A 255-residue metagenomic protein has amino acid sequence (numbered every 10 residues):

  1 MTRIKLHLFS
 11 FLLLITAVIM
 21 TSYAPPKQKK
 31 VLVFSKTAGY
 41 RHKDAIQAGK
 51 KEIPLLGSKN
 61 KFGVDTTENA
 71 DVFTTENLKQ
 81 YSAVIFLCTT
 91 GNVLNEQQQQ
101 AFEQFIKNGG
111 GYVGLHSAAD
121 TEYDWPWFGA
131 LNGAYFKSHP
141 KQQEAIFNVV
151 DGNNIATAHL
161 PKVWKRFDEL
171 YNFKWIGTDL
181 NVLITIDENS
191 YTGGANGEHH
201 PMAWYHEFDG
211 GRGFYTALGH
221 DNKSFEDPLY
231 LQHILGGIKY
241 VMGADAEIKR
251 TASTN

Functional and structural regions predicted by a protein language model:
M1-Q28: Bacterial Sec-dependent N-terminal signal peptides
P25, V33-F34, R41-D120: Helical hinge/lid and interdomain linker segments adjacent to catalytic or ligand-binding clefts that mediate domain
P25-K29, E52-L55, K59-F62, E68 (+2 more regions): Extracellular ligand-binding/catalytic regions of CAZymes and related secreted enzymes and adhesion modules
P26-Q28, S58, E76-Q80, N95-E96 (+7 more regions): Extracellular/periplasmic catalytic domains that process cell-envelope and extracellular macromolecules
A45-I46, N77, Q97-Q98, D124 (+2 more regions): Residues at alpha-helix caps and immediate loop-helix transition turns in enzyme cores, especially N- and C-cap
G91-H159: A glycine-rich, often tryptophan-bearing local segment used as a flexible ligand/cofactor-contacting loop or short
A134, H139-G210: Catalytic beta-strand/loop cores that center a nucleophilic Ser/Cys/Thr and support acyl-enzyme chemistry
